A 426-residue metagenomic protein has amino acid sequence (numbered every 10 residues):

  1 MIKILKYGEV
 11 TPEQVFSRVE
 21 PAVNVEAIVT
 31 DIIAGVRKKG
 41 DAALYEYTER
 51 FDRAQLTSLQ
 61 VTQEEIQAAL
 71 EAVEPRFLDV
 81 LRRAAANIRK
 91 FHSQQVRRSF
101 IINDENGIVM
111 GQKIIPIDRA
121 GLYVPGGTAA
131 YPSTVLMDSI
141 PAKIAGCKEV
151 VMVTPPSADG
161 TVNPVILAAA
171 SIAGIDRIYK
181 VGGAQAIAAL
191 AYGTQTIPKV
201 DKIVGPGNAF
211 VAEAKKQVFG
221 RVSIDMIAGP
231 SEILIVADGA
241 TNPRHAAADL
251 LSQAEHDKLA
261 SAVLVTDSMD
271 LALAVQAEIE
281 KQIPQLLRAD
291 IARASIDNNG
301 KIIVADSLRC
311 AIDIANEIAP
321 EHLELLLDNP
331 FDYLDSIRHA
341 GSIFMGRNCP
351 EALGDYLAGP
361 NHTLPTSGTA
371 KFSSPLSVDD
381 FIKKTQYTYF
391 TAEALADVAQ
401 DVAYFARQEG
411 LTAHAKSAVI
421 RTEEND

Functional and structural regions predicted by a protein language model:
M1-D118: N-terminal Rossmann-like NAD(P)+-binding subdomain of aldehyde/semialdehyde dehydrogenases
K3-G8, R177-G182, I302-S307: Short acidic-hydrophobic, aromatic-tinged amphipathic segments that line or gate anion-handling sites
I102-A168: Conserved small-residue-rich beta-alpha loop and adjacent elements that most often cradle the phosphate/pyrophosphate
K148-A158, A262-S268, V275, G346: Short internal beta-strands
G174-R244, D249-S252, H256-S261: Conserved NAD(P)+-binding/catalytic subdomain of aldehyde/semialdehyde dehydrogenases
M226-N298, I302: A conserved active-site cap/scaffold subdomain adjacent to cofactor or substrate pockets
E317-D426: C-terminal core of ALDH-fold dehydrogenases
